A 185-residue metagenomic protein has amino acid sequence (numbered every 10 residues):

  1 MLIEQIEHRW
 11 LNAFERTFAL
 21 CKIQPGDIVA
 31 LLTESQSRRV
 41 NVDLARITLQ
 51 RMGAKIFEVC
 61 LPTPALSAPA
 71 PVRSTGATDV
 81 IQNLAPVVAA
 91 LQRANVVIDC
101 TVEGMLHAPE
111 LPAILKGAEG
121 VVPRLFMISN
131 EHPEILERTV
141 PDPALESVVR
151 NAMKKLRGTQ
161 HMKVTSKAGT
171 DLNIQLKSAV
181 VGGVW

Functional and structural regions predicted by a protein language model:
M1-W185: Active-site bordering "gate/hinge" segments that shape substrate access to catalytic or cofactor-binding pockets
